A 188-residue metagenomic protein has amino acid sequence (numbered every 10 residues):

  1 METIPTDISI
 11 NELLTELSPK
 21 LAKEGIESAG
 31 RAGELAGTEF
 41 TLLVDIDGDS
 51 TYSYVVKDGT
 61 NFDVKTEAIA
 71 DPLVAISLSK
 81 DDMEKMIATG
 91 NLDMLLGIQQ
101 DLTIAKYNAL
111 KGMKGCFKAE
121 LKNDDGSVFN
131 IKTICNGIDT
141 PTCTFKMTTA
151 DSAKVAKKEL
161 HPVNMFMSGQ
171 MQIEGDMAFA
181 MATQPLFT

Functional and structural regions predicted by a protein language model:
M1-T188: Feature captures hydrophobic
